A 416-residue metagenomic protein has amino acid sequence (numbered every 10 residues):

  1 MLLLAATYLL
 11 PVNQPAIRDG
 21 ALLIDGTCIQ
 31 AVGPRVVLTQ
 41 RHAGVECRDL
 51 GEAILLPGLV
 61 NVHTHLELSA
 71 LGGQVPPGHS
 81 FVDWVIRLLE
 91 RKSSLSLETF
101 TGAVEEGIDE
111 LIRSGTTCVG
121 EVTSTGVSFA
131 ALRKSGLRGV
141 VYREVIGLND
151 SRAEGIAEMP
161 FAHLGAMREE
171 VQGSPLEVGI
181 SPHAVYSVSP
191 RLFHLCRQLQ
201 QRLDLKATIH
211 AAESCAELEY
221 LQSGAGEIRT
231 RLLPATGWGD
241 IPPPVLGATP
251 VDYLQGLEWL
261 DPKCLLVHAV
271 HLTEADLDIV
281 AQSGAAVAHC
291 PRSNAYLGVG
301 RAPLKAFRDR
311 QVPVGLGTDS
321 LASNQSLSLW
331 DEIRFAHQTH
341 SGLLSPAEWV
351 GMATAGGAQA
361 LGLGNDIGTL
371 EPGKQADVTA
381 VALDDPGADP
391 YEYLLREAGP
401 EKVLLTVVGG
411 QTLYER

Functional and structural regions predicted by a protein language model:
M1-L3, P11-L56: Histidine-rich, glycine-flanked metal-binding segment
L2-A5, Q40-D83, E105, D109-R113: Replace "His-x-His-based motif
I54, G72-L137, E158-G173: Alpha-helical scaffold segments that flank or form the walls of functional sites
H65, S124-T125, E144-L148, S181-V185 (+4 more regions): Active-site beta-loop-alpha junctions enriched in small/polar residues
A70-G102, V140-N149, C215-K263, A336-L344: Active-site gating loops and adjacent loop-to-helix segments of metal-dependent hydrolytic enzymes
A130-K134, E158-A286, G298-V314, N365: Histidine/acidic residue-rich metal-binding segments in metalloenzymes
T230, L257-W259, H289, G300-D385 (+1 more regions): His/Asp/Glu-enriched, well-ordered alpha-helical/loop segment that forms or immediately abuts the divalent-metal
Q375-R416: C-terminal cap of metal-dependent C-N hydrolases
